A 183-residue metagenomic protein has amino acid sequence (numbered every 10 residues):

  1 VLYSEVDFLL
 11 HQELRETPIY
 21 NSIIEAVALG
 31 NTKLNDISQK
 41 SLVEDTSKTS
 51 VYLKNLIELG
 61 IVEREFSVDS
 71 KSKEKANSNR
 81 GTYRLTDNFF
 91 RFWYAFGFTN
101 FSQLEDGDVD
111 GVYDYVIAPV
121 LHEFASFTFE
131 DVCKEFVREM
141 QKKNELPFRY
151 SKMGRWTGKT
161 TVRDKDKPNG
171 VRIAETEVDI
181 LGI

Functional and structural regions predicted by a protein language model:
V1-F90: Interdomain hinge/linker elements that couple catalytic modules in large macromolecular machines
G81-I183: A cross-kingdom feature that marks ATP-driven nucleic-acid transaction machinery
